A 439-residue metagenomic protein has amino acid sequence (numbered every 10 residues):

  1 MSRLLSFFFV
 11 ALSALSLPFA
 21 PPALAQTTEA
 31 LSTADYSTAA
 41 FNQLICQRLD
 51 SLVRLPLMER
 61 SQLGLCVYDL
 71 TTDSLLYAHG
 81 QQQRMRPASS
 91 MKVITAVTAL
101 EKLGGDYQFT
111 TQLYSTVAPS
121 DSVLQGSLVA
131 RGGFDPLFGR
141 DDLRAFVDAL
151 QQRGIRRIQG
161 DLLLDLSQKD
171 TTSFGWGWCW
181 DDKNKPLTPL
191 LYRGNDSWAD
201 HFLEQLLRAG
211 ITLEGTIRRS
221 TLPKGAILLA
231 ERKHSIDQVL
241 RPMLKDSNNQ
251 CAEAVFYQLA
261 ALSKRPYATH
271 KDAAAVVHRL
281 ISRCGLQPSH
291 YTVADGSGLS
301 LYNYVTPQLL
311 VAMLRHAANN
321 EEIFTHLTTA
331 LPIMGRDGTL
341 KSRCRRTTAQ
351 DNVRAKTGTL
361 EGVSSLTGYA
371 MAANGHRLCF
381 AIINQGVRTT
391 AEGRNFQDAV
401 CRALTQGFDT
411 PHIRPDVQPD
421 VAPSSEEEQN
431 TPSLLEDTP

Functional and structural regions predicted by a protein language model:
M1-S32, Y36, P439: Bacterial Sec-dependent N-terminal signal peptides
P21-T71, Y77-R84, D148-R153: Beta-lactamase-like hydrolase cores
R60-Q62, G80-Q82, A88-M91, D106-Q108 (+8 more regions): Extracytoplasmic
G64-Y68, L76-A78, T95, S127-R131 (+5 more regions): Soluble periplasmic/extracytoplasmic beta-strand elements of cell-envelope proteins
D73, P87-D106, L162, H201-L203 (+2 more regions): Active-site SXXK
Q108-K169, W178-K185: Active-site-adjacent, His/Asp/Glu-enriched structural segments that form or flank metal-binding and acid/base networks
Y192-T328: A small/polar active-site loop signature that marks catalytic segments
T292, S300-P439: C-terminal soluble interaction/assembly domains
